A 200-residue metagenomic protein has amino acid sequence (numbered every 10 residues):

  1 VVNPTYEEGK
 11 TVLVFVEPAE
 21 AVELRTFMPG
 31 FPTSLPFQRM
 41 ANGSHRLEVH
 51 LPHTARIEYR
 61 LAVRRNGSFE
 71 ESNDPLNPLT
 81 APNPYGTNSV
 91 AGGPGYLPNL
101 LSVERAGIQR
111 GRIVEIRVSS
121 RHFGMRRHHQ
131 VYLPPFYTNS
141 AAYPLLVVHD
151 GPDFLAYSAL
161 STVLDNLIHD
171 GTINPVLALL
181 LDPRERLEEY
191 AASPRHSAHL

Functional and structural regions predicted by a protein language model:
N3-T54, A62-G95, R121: Aromatic-rich carbohydrate-binding modules that target alpha-glucans
Y6, P82-T138: N-terminal cap/lid segment of alpha/beta-hydrolase-fold proteins
T11, L47, Y59, V114-I116 (+2 more regions): Hydrophobic residues positioned within well-ordered beta-strands of beta-sheet architectures
L24, A55-V63, V131, Y143 (+1 more regions): Short beta-strand segments enriched for Tyr within beta-sheet-rich domains, predominantly fibronectin type III
E58-A62, E71-D74, S140-Y143, A156-S161 (+1 more regions): Short, solvent-exposed loop/turn and secondary-structure capping segments
R117, F123-M125, V147, G151-L200: Cap/lid segment of the alpha/beta-hydrolase catalytic domain
Q130-L133, A141-P152: Short beta-strand element of the alpha/beta-hydrolase
P135-S140, I168-T172: Surface-exposed acidic, glycine-flexible loop patches that form ligand/cofactor-binding and adhesion interfaces
